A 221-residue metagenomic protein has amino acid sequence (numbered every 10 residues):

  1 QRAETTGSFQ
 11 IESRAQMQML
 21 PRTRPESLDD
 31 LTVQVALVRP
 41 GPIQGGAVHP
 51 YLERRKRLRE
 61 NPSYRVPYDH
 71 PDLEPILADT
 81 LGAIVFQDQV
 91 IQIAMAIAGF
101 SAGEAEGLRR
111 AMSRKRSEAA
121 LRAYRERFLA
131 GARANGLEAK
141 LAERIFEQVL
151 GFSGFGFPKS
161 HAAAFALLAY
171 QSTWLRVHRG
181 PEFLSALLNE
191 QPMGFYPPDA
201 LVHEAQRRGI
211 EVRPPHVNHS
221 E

Functional and structural regions predicted by a protein language model:
Q1-E221: Noncatalytic, beta-rich nucleic-acid-contacting surfaces in large DNA/RNA-processing enzymes
